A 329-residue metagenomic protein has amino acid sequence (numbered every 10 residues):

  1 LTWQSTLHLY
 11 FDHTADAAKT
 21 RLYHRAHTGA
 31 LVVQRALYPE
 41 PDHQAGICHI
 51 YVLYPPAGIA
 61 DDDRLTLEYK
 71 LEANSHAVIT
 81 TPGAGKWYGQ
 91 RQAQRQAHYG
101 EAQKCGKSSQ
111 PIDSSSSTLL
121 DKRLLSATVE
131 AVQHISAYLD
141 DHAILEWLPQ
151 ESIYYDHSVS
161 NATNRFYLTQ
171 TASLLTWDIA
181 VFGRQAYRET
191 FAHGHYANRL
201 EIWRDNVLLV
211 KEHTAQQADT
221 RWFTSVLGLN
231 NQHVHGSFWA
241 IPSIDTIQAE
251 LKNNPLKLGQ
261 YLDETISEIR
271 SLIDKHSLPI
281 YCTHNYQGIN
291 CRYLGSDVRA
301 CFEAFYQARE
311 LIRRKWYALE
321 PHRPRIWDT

Functional and structural regions predicted by a protein language model:
L1-E151, D156, R314: N-terminal, charged/glycine-rich beta-strand/loop interface patches
W3, D63, A131, S158 (+3 more regions): A short, structural micro-pattern
L7, Q133-I135, D141-A143, S160-A162 (+2 more regions): One face of beta-strands
L31-R35, Y88-A93, H157-V159, Q185-E189 (+2 more regions): A short, polar/proline- and glycine-enriched secondary-structure boundary/capping micro-motif
E68, S136, R165, R199 (+1 more regions): Short, surface-exposed charged micro-motifs
E72, D140, Y167-T169, W203: Feature marks extracellular polysaccharide-active and adherence modules
D113-S117, D121, D178-A180, R184-D328: A structural signal for small-residue-enriched, beta-sheet-centric alpha/beta enzyme cores and oligomeric scaffold folds
Y155-T163, L168-H195: Acidic (Asp/Glu-rich), glycine- and aromatic
